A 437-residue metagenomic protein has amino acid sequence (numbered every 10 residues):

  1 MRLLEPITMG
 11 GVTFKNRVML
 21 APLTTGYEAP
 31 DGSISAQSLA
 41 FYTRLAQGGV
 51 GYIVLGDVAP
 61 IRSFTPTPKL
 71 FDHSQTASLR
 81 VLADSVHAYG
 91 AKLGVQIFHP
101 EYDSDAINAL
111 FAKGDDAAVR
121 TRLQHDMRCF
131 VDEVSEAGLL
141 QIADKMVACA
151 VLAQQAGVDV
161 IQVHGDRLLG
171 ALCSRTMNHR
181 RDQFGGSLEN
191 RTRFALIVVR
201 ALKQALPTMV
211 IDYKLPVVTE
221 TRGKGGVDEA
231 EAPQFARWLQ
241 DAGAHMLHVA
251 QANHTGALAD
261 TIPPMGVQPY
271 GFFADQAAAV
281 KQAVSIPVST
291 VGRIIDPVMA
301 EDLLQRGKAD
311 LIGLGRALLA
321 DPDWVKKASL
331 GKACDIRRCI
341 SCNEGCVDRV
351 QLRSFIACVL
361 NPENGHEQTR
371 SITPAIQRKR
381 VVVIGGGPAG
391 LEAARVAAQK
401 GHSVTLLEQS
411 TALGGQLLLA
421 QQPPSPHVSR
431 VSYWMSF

Functional and structural regions predicted by a protein language model:
M1-I384, P388-V404, A412, L418: Flavin-dependent oxidoreductase catalytic cores
I336, L419-F437: N-terminal glycine-rich dinucleotide-binding loop that anchors FAD/FMN and/or NAD(P) in oxidoreductases
